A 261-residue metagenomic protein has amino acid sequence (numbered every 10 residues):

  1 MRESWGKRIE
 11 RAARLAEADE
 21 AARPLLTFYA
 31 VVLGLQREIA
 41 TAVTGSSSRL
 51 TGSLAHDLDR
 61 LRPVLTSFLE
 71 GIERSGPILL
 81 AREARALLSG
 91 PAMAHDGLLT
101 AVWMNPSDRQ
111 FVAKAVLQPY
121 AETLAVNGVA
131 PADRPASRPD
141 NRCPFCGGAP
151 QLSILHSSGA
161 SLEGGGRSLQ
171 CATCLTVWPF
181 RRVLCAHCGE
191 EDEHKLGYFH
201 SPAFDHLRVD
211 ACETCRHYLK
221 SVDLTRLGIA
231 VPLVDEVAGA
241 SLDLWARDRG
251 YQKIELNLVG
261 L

Functional and structural regions predicted by a protein language model:
M1-D133: N-terminal alpha-helical interaction blocks
R11, G34-L35, L184, Y251 (+1 more regions): A generic structural signal for solvent-exposed, polar alpha-helical segments
A101, I229, K253-L261: Replace "small metal-dependent catalytic modules" with "small catalytic or cofactor-binding modules
A125-W245: Cys/His-clustered metal-coordination modules, chiefly Zn-binding fingers
L242-L258: C-terminal membrane-proximal segments flanking the terminal transmembrane helix
